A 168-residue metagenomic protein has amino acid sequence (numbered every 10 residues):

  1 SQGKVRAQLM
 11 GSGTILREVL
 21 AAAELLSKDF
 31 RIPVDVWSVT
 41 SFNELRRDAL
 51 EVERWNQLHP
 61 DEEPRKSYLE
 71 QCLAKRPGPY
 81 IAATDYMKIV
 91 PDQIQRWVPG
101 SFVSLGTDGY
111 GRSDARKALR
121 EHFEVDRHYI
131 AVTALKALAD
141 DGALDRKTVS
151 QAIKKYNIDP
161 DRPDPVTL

Functional and structural regions predicted by a protein language model:
S1-L168: Thiamine diphosphate
